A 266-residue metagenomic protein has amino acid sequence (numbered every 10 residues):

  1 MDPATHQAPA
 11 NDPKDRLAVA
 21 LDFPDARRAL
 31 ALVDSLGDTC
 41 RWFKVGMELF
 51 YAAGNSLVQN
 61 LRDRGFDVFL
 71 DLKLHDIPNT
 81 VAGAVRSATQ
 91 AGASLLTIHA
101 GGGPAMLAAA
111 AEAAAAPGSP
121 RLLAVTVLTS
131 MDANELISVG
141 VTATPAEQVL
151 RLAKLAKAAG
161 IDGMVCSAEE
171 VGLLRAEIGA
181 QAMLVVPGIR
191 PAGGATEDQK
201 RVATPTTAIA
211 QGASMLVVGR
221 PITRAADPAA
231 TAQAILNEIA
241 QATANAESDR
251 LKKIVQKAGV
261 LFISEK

Functional and structural regions predicted by a protein language model:
M1-F23, L30, G172, A176-E177 (+1 more regions): N-terminal amphipathic alpha-helix/helix-capping segment at the start of soluble metabolic enzymes
K14, D76, T80-R86, A91-G163 (+3 more regions): Conserved anion-binding
D15-L21, F43-V45, V68-L72, L96-I98 (+4 more regions): Hydrophobic faces of well-ordered beta-strands that scaffold small-molecule active sites in alpha/beta enzyme cores
D38, R64, A91, P117 (+2 more regions): Structural motif
L57-F69, E112-L123, L174-P191, N237-A242: Alpha-helix-loop-beta-strand connector modules within alpha/beta enzyme cores
N79-A84, T196-A213: Catalytic cores of alpha/beta
I98-G103, P191, P205-T231: Glycine-rich phosphate-binding active-site loops on the catalytic face of alpha/beta enzymes
L107-A111, T223-E247: C-terminal helical cap(s) of enzyme catalytic domains, especially alpha/beta-barrels
